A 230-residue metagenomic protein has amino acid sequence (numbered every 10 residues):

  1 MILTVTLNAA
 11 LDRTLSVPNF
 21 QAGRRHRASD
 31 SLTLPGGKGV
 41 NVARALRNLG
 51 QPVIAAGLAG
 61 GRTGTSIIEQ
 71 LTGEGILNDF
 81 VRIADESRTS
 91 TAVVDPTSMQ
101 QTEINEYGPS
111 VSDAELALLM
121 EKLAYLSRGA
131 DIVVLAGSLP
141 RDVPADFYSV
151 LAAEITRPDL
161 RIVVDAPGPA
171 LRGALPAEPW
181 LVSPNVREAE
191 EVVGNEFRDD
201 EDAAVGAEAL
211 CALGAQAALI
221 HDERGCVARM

Functional and structural regions predicted by a protein language model:
M1-G23: Positively charged, low-complexity intrinsically disordered leader regions
I2, Q51-V53, N78, I162 (+1 more regions): Hydrophobic anchor at the start of a short beta-strand that flanks the dinucleotide cofactor-binding loop
T4-L7, G57, R82-I83, A92-V94 (+4 more regions): Short beta-strand segments
R27-S87: Substrate-binding N-lobe of the ribokinase-like
R44, T91-V93, C226-R229: Short beta-strand scaffold segments in enzyme catalytic cores
V93-G129: Conserved phosphate-binding/catalytic loop of the ribokinase/pfkB sugar-kinase fold
G129-D142: Short acidic, glycine-rich surface-loop motifs adjacent to enzyme active sites
D146-M230: Conserved phosphate/ATP/ADP-binding segment of small-molecule kinases
